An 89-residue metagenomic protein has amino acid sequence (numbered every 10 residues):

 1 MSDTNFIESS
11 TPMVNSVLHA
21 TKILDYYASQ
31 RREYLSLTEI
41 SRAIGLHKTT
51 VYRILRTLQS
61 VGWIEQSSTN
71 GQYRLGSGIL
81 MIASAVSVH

Functional and structural regions predicted by a protein language model:
S2-H89: N-terminal helix-turn-helix
